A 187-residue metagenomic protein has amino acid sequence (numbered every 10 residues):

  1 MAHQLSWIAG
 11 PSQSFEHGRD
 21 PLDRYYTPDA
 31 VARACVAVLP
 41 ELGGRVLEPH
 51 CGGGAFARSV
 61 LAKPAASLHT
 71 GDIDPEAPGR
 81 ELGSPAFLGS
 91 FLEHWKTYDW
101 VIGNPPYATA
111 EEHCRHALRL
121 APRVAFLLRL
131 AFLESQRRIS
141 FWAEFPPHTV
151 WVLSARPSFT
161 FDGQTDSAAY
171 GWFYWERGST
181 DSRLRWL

Functional and structural regions predicted by a protein language model:
M1-L187: Class I S-adenosyl-L-methionine-dependent methyltransferase catalytic core
